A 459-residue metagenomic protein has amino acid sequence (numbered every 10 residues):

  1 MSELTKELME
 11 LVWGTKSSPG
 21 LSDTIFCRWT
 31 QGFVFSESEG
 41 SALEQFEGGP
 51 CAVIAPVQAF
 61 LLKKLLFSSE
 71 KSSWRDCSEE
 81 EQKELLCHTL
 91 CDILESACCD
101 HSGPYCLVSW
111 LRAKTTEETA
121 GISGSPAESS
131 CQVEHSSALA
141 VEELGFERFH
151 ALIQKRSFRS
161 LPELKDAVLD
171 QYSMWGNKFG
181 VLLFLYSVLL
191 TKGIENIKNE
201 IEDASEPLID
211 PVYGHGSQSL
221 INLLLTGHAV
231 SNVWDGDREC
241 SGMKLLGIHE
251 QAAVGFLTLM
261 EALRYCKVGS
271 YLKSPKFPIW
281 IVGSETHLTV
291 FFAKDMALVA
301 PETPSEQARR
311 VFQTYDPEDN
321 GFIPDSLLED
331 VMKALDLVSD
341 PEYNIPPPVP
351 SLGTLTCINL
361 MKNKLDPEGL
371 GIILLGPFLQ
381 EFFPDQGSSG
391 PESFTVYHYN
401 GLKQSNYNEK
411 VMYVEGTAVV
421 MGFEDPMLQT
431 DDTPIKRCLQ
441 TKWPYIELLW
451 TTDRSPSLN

Functional and structural regions predicted by a protein language model:
S2-E47, V53, Q58-F60, K64-Y315 (+3 more regions): Cysteine-dependent deubiquitinase/ubiquitin-like isopeptidase catalytic cores across multiple families
